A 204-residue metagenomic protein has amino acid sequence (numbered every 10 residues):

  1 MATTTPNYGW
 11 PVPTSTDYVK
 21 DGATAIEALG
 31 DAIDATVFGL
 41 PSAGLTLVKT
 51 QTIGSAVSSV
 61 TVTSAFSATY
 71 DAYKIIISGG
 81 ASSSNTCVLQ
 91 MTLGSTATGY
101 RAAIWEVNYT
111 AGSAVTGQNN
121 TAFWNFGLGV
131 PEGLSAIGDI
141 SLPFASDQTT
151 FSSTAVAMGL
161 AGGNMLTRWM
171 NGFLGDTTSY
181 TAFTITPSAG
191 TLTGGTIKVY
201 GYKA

Functional and structural regions predicted by a protein language model:
A2-T4, D17, D21, G30-A204: Surface-exposed molecular-recognition determinants
T3-P13: Short, contiguous pre-domain boundary segments
I26: Charged, flexible cofactor/metal-binding loops and thiol motifs
